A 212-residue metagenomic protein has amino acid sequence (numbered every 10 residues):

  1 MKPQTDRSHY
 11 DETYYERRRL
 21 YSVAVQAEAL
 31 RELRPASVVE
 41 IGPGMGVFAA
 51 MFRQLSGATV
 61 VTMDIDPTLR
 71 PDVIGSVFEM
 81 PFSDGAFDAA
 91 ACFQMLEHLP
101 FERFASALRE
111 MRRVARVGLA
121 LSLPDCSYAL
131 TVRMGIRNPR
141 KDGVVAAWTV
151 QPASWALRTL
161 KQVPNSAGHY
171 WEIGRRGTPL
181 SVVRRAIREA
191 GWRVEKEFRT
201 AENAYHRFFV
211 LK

Functional and structural regions predicted by a protein language model:
M1-S83, L108, G174-S181, A186 (+1 more regions): Conserved N-terminal segment of class I S-adenosyl-L-methionine
A36, D88, V117: Conserved acidic residues
P81-D84, L99-P100, L130: Activation segment
A91: A conserved beta-strand element that flanks and buttresses the S-adenosyl-L-methionine
Q94-H98: Short catalytic micro-motifs in class I SAM-dependent methyltransferases
F101-K212: S-adenosyl-L-methionine-dependent methyltransferase catalytic module, highlighting the catalytic core
